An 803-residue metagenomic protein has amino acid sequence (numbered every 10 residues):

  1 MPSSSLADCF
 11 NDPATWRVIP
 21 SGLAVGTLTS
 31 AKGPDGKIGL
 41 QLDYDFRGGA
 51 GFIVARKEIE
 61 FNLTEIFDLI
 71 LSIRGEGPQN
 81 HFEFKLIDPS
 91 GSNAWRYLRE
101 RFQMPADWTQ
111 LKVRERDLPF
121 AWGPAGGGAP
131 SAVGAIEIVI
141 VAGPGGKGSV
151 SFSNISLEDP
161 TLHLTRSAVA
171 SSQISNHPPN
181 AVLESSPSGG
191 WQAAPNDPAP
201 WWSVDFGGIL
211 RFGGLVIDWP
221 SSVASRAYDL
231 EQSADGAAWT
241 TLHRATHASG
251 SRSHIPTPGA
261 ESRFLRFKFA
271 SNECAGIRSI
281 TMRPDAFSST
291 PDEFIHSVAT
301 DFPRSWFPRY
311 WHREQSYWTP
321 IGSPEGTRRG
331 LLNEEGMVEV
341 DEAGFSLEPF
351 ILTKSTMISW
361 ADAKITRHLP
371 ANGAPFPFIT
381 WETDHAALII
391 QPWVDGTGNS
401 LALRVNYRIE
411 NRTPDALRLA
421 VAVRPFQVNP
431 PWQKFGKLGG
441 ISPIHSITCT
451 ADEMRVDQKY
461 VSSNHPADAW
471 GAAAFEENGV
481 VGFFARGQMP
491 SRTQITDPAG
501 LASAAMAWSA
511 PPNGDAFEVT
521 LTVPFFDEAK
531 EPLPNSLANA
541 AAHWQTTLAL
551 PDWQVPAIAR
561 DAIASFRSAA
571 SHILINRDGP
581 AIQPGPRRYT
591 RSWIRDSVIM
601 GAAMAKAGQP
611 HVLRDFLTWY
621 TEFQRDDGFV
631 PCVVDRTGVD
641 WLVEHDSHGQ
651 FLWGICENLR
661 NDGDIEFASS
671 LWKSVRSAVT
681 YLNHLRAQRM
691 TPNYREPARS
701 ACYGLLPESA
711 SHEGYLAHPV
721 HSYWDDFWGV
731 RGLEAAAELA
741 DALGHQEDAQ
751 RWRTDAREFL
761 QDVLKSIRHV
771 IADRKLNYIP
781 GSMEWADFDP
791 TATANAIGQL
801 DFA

Functional and structural regions predicted by a protein language model:
M1-L23, S156-I174: Extracellular carbohydrate-recognition regions
S30-P34, Q41, E158-F212, D218-Y228 (+3 more regions): Disordered, acidic Ser/Thr/Pro-rich linker "stalks" and the adjacent N-terminal cap of the next globular domain
Y44-P124, G145-S151, S156, V216-R244: Extracellular ligand-binding interfaces
E60-F61, P119-G128, H243-G276: Beta-sandwich interaction modules
L69-L71, V113, V133-V141, A168 (+3 more regions): Hydrophobic/aromatic beta-strand segments within beta-rich folds
A275-G276, T281-A557: Terminal accessory carbohydrate-recognition/targeting modules of carbohydrate-active enzymes
G487-A507, T546-S669, S709-S711, H721-Y723 (+1 more regions): Substrate-binding groove/exosite segments of carbohydrate-active enzymes
G500-P534, P584-P586, V634-Q650, N683-E758: The feature captures the catalytic groove of carbohydrate-active enzymes
